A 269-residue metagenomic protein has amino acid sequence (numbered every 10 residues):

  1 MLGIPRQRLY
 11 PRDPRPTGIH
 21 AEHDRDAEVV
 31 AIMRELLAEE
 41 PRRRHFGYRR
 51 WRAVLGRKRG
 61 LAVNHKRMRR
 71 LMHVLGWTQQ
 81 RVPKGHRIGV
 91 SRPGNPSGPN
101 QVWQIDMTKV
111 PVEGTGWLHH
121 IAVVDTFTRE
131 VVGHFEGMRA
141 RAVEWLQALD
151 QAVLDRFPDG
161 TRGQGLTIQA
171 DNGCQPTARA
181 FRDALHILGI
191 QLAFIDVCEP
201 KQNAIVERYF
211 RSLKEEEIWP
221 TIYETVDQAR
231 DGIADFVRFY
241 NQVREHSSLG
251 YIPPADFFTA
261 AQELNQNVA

Functional and structural regions predicted by a protein language model:
M1-A269: Charged DNA-binding/catalytic regions of mobile-element recombinases
